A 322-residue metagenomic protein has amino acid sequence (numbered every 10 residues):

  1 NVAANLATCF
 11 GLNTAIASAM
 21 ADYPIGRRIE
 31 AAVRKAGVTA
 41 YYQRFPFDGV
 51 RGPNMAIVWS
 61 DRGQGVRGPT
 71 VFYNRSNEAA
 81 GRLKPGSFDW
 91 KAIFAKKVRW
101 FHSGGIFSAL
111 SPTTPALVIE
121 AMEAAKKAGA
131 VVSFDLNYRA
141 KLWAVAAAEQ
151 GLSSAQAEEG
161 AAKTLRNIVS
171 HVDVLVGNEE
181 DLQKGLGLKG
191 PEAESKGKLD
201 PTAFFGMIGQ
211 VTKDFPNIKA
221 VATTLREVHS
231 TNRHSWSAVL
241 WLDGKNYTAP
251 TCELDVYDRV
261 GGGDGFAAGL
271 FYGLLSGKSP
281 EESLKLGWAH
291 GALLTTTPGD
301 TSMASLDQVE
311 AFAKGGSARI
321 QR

Functional and structural regions predicted by a protein language model:
N1-N13, K35, G273-S276: Alpha-helix C-terminal capping segments
A7-T8, R34, I119, E123-K127 (+2 more regions): Anion (oxyanion) recognition and catalysis
G11, K127-V131, F215-K219: A short helix->loop->beta-strand "cap" motif at the edges of active sites that frequently abuts
N13-G105, A148-E149, E310-R322: Conserved N-terminal subdomain of the carbohydrate kinase-like
I16, V132-F134, L175: Hydrophobic faces of well-ordered beta-strands that scaffold small-molecule active sites in alpha/beta enzyme cores
F88, P115-E120, A155-K163: Charged helix-capping and loop-helix junction motifs
A140-G244: Conserved phosphate/ATP/ADP-binding segment of small-molecule kinases
T231, P250-G316: Conserved post-catalytic alpha-helical subdomain immediately downstream of the catalytic base and nucleotide-binding
